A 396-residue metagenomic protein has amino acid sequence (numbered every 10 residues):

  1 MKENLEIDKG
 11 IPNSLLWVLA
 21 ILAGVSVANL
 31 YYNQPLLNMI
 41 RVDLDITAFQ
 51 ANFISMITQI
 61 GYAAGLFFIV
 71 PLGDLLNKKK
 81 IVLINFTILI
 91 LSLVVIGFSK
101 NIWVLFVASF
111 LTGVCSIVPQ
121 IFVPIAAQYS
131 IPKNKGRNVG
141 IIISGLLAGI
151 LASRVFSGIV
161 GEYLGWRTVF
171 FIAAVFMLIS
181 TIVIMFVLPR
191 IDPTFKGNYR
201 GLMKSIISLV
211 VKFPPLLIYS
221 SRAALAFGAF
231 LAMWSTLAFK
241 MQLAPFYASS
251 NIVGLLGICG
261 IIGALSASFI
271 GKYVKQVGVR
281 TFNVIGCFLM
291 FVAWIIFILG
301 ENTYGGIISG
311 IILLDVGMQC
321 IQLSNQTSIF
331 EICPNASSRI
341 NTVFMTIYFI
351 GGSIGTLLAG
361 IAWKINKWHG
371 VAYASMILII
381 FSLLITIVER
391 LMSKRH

Functional and structural regions predicted by a protein language model:
K2-G10, L188-S220: Juxtamembrane intracellular "pre-TM" segments in multi-pass secondary transporters
D45, N77, F98-W103, C115 (+1 more regions): Helix-breaking motifs and short loop linkers at transmembrane-helix boundaries and internal kinks in secondary membrane
A64-I102: Conserved MFS/SLC helix-loop-helix module at the cytosolic interface between two early adjacent transmembrane helices
L66-N77, L265-V279, W363: Helix-to-loop junctions at the C-terminal end of transmembrane segments in multipass secondary transporters
A108-S144: Cytoplasmic helix-loop-helix junction between adjacent transmembrane helices in 12-TM secondary transporters
I141-L188: Helix-loop-helix hairpin linking two adjacent transmembrane segments in secondary transporters
R280-N325: C-terminal transmembrane helical hairpin of 12-TM major facilitator-type secondary transporters
